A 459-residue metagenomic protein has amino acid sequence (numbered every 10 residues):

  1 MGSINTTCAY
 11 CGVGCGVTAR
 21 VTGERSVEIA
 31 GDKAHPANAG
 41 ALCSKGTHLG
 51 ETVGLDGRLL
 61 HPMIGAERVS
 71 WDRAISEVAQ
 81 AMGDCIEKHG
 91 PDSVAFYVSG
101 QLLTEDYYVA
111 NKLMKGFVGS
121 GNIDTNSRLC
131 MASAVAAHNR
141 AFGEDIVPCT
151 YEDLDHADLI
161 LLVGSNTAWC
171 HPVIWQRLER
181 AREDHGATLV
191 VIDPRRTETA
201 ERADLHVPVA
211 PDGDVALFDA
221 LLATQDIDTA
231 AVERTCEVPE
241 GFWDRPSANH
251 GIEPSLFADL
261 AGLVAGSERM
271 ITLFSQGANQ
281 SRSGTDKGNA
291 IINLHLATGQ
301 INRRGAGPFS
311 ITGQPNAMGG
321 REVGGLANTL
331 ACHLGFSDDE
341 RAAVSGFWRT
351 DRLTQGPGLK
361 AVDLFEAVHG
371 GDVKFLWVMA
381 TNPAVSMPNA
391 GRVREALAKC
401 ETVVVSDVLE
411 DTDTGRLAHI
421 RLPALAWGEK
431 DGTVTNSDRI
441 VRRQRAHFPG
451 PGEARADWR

Functional and structural regions predicted by a protein language model:
M1-L222, E237, T350-T354, D363 (+1 more regions): N-terminal export/assembly segments and adjacent metallocofactor-ligating motifs of anaerobic energy-metabolism
G46, G50, A81, C85 (+11 more regions): Change "in soluble alpha/beta enzymes" to "in soluble alpha/beta proteins
W71-C85, G241-R245, E253-A261: A short, well-structured juxtamembrane/interface segment
A95-L103, A231, A248-N249, S275-R282 (+2 more regions): Conserved short loop/turn motifs at secondary-structure junctions
Y108-E179, G186-I192, V215-D219, I292-S437 (+1 more regions): Extended redox/cofactor-interaction regions of prokaryotic respiratory oxidoreductases
T197-R202, D226-I227, E268-F274, A342-W348 (+3 more regions): Short acidic (Asp/Glu) and glycine-rich catalytic loops that position anionic groups and cofactors
Q225-E240, D457-R459: Internal, active-site/partner-interface "lid" segment
F448-R459: Long, C-terminal catalytic modules of enzymes
